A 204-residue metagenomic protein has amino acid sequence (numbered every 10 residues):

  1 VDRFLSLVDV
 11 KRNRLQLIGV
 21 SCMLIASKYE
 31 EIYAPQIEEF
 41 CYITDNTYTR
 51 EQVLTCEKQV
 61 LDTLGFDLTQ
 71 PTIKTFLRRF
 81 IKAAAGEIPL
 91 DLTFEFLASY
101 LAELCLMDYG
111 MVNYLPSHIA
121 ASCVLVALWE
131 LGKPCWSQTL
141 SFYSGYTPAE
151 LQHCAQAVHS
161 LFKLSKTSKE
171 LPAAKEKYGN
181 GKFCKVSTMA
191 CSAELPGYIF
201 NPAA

Functional and structural regions predicted by a protein language model:
V1-V20, L24-A204: Acidic, serine/threonine-rich low-complexity regulatory regions at protein termini of eukaryotic cell-cycle
